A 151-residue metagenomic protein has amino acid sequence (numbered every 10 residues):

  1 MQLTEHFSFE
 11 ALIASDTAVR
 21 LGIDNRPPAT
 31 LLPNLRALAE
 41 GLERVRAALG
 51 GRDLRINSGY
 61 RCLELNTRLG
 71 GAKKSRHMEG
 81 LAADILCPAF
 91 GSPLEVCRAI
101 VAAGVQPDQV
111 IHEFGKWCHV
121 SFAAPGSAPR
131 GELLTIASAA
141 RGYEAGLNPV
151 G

Functional and structural regions predicted by a protein language model:
M1-G50, S138-G151: Extracytoplasmic cell-surface/polysaccharide-interacting catalytic and binding patches
L21-R26, G71, R130-E132: Short, polar loop/linker segments at the starts of domains and inter-domain junctions
N34, L38-G41, L65, L81 (+2 more regions): Amphipathic alpha-helical interface surfaces
G41-R52, E95, A99-V105: Generic non-transmembrane alpha-helical segments
E43-G70: Extended, low-complexity, intrinsically disordered C-terminal regulatory tails of eukaryotic serine/threonine kinases
L54, A83, C118: A broad, low-specificity signal marking well-ordered, structured residues that form hydrophobic/aromatic
L69-D84: Active-site microenvironments of hydrolase-like enzyme catalytic domains
K74, C87-G151: Catalytic cores and adjacent binding grooves of peptidoglycan-active enzymes
